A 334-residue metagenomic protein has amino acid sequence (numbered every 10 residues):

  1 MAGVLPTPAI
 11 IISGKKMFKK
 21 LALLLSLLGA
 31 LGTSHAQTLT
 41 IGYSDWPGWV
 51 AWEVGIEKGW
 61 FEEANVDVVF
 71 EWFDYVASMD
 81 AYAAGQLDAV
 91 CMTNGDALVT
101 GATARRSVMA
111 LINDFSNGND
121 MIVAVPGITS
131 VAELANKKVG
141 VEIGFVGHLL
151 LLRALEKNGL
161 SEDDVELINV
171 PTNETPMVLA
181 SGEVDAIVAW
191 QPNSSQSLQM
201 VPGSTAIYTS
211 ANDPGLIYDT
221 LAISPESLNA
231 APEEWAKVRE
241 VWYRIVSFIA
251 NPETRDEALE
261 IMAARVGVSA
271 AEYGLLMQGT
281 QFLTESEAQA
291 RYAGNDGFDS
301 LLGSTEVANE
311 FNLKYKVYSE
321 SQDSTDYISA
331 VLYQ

Functional and structural regions predicted by a protein language model:
M1-A9: Intrinsically disordered, low-complexity segments enriched in serine/proline and basic residues
I12-A22: Bacterial N-terminal signal peptides that target proteins for export
A22-A30: Bacterial N-terminal signal peptides
G32-A36: Sec/Tat signal peptide C-region and signal peptidase I cleavage site
Q37-P171, P176-V178, D185-Q191, I207 (+1 more regions): Short, glycine-/small- and polar/acidic-enriched structural segments that line small-molecule recognition paths
G95-D96, L167-I168, N173-S269: Pocket-lining segment of extracytoplasmic ligand-binding domains
N229-V317: Secondary-structure end/capping motifs
A308-E310, K314-Q334: Hinge/cleft segment of the Venus flytrap/periplasmic-binding protein
